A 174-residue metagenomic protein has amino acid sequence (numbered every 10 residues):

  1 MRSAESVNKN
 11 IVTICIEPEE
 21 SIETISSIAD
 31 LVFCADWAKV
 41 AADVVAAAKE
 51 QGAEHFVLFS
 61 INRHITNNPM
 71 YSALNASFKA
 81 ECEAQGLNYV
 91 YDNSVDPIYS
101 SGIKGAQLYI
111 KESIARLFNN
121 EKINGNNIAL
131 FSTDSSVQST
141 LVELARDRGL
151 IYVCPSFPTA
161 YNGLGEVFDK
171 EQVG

Functional and structural regions predicted by a protein language model:
M1, I11-I16, H55-S60, N124-S135 (+1 more regions): Periplasmic-binding protein-like
M1-E5, G105-N126: Short, well-structured alpha-helical segments in soluble
A4-A38: Flexible loop/hinge segments that line or gate small-molecule binding clefts
V7-T13, S27-A29, Q51-F56, E83-V90 (+1 more regions): Loop/turn elements at helix/coil->beta-strand transitions in domains of secreted/extracellular proteins
P18-E23, N62-T66, D96-Y99, S135-S139: Solvent-exposed loop/turn segments at secondary-structure junctions within structured extracellular/periplasmic domains
A29, F78-Y89, S139-G174: Extracellular/periplasmic periplasmic-binding protein-like sensory domains
V32-A35, D92-L108: Short beta->alpha junction loops
D36-D92: An alpha-beta-alpha
